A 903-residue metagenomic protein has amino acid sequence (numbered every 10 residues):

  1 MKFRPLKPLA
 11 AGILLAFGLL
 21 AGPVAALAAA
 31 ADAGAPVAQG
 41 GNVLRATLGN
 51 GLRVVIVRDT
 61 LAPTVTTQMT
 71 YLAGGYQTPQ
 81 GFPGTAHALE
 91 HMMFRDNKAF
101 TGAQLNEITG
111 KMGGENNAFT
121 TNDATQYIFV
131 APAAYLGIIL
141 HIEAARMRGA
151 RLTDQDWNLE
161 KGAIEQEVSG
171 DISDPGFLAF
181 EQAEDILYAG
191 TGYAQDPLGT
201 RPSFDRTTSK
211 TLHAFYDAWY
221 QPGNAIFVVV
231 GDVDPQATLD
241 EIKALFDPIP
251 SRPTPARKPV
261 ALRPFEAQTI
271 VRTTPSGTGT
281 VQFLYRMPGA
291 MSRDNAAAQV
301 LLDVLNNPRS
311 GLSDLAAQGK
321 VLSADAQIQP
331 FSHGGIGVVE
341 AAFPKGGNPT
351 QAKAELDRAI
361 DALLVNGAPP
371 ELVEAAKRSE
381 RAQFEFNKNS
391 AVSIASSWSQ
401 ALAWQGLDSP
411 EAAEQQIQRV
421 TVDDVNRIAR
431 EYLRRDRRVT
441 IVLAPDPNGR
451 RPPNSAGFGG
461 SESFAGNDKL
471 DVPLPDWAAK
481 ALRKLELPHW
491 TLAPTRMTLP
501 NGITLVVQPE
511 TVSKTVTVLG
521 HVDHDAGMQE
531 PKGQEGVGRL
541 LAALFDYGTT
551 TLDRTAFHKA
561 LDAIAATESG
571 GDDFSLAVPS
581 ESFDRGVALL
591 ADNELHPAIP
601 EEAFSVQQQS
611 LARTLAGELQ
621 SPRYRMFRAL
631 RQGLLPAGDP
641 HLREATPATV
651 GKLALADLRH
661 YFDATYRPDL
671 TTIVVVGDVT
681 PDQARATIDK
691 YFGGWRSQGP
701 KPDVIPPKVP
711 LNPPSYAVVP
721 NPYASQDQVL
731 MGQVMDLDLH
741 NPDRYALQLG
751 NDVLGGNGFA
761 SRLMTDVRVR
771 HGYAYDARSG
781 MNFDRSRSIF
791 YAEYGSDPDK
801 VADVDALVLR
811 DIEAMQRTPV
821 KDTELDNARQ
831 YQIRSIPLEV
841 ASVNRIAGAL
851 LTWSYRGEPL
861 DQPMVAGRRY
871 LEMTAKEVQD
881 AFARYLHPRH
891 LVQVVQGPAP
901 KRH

Functional and structural regions predicted by a protein language model:
M1-L6: N-terminal secretory signal peptides that target proteins for export/translocation
A10-P23: Bacterial N-terminal signal peptides
A26-V54, D234-T273, T280, E411-V522 (+3 more regions): Proteolytic maturation boundary segments
A30-R45, E167, D185-A225, R257-A261 (+9 more regions): Histidine-acidic residue clusters that define the catalytic metal-binding segment of zinc metallopeptidase domains
V57, A62-A88, G102-M147, G176-P202 (+12 more regions): M16 family metallopeptidases and their MPP-like homologs
K161, E181, L212-L245, D436-R438 (+4 more regions): Non-catalytic, conformational "gating/processing" segments within enzyme and secreted inhibitor domains
D294-V300, A316, A429, P742-G750 (+1 more regions): PPIase-associated folding chaperone regions across multiple families
